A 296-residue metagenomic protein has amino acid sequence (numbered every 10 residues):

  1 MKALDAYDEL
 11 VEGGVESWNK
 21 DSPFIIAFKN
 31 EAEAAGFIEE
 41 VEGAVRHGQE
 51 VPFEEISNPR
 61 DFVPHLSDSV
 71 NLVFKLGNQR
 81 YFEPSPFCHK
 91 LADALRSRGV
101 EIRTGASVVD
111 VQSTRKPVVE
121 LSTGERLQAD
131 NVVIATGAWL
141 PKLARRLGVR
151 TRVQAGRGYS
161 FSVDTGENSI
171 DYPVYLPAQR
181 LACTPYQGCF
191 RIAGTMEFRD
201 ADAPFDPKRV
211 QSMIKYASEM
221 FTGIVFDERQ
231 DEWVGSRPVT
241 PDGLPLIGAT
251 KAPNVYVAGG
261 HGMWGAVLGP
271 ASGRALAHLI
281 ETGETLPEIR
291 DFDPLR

Functional and structural regions predicted by a protein language model:
M1-K90: Rossmann-like flavin
E9-K20, Q49, S97-E101, V149 (+2 more regions): Surface-exposed helix-capping loop/turn segments at secondary-structure junctions
W18, D110-Q112, K116, R126-P253: Active-site substrate-recognition segment that forms the wall of the catalytic cavity or substrate channel
V51, P84, P177-A178, S218-R296: C-terminal catalytic lobe of FAD-dependent flavoproteins
E54-V63, R80-Y81, E101-V118: A conserved short coil-to-beta-strand element within the FAD-binding core of flavoproteins
K75-D93, A138-W139, R209-Y216, S272: Mid-domain beta-loop-alpha active-site segment that forms a flexible, acidic cofactor/metal-binding surface
G99-E101, F190, V255: Short, conserved active-site loop motifs that form the nucleotide-linked donor/cofactor pocket
S122-G124: Glycine-centered tight beta-turn/hairpin loop motif at sheet-sheet or coil-to-beta transitions
